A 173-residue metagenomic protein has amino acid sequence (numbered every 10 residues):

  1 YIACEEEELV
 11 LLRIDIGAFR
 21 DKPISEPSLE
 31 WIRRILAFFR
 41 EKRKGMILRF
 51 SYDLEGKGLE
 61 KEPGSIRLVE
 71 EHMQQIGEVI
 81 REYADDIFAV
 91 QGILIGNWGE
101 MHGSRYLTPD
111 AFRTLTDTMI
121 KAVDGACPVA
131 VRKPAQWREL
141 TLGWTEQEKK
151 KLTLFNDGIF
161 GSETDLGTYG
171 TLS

Functional and structural regions predicted by a protein language model:
I2-D53, R67-L68, V123-C127: Aromatic-lined substrate-binding rim segments of carbohydrate-active enzymes
C4, K22, E41-K42, E55 (+4 more regions): Generic signature of intrinsically disordered, low-complexity segments enriched in small/polar residues
I14-A18, F50-L54, I80, Q91-G96 (+1 more regions): Short, flexible loop/turn elements at secondary-structure junctions
D15-P27, G56-R67, G96-T108: The substrate-binding groove and active-site-proximal loops of carbohydrate-active enzymes, especially glycoside
K22, K42-K44, K57, K61 (+3 more regions): Context-gated lysine
P27-K44, E62-A89, T108-A122: An active-site-proximal structural segment forming one wall of the substrate-binding cleft that immediately precedes
A89-S173: Catalytic-core regions of glycoside hydrolase
